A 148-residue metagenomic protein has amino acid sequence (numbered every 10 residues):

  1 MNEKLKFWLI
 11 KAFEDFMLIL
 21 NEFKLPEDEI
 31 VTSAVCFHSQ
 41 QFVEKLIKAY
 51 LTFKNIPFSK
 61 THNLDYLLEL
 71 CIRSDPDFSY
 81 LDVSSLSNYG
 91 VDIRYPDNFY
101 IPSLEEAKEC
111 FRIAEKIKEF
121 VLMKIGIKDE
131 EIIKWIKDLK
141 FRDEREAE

Functional and structural regions predicted by a protein language model:
M1-E148: Terminal alpha-helical segments
